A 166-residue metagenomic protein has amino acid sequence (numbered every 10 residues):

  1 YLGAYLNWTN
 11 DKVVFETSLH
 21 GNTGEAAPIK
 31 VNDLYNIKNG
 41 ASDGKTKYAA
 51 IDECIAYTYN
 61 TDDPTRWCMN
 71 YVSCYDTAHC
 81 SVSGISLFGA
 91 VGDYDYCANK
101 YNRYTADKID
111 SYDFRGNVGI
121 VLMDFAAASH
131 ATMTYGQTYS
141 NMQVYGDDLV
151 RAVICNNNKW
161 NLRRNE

Functional and structural regions predicted by a protein language model:
Y1-E166: Catalytic cores of phosphodiester-bond hydrolases, prominently lipid phosphodiesterases
